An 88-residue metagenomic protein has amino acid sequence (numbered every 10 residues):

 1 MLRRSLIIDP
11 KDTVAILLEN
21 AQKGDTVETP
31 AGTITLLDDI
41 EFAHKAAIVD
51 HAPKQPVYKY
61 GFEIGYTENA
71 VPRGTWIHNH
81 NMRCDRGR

Functional and structural regions predicted by a protein language model:
L2-R88: N-terminal small-residue-enriched
